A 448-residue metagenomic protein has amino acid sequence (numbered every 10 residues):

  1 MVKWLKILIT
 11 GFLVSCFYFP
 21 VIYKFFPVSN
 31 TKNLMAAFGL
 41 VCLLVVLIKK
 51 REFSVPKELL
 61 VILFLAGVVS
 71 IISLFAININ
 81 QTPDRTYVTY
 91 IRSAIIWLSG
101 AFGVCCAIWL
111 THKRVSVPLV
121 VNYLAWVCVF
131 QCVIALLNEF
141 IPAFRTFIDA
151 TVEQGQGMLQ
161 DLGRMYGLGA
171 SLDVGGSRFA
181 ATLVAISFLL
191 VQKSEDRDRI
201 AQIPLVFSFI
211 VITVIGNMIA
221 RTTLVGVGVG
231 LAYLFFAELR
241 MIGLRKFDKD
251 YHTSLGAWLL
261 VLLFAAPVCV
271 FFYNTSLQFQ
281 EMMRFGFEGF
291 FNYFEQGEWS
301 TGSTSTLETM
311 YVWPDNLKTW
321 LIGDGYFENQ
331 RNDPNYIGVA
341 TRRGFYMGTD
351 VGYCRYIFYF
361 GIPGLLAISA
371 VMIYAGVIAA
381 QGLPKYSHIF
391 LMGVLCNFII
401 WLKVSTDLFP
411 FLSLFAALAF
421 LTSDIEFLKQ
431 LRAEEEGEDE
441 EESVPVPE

Functional and structural regions predicted by a protein language model:
M1-E52, I71-I77, L414, V446: N-terminal signal-anchor transmembrane segment
M1-I7, K49, K246-L255, V261-A266 (+2 more regions): A juxtamembrane structural motif centered on a specific transmembrane helix
V61-V68, P83-W109, L119, Y123 (+1 more regions): Aromatic-anchored transmembrane helix interface
I79-Q81, C132-V174, T341: Membrane-interfacial helix-loop-helix modules of multi-pass inner-membrane proteins that assemble, modify, or transport
V121-T146, A170-I219, T223-A237: Alpha-helical transmembrane segments of multi-pass inner-membrane proteins
I148-V152, F291-F360: Long extracytoplasmic/lumenal interhelical loops at the membrane interface of multi-pass membrane proteins
V184-L189, L231-L234, I389-I399, S405-E448: Transmembrane alpha-helices of multi-pass inner-membrane enzymes
A232, Y356-F398: Hydrophobic transmembrane alpha-helices and their immediate junctions
